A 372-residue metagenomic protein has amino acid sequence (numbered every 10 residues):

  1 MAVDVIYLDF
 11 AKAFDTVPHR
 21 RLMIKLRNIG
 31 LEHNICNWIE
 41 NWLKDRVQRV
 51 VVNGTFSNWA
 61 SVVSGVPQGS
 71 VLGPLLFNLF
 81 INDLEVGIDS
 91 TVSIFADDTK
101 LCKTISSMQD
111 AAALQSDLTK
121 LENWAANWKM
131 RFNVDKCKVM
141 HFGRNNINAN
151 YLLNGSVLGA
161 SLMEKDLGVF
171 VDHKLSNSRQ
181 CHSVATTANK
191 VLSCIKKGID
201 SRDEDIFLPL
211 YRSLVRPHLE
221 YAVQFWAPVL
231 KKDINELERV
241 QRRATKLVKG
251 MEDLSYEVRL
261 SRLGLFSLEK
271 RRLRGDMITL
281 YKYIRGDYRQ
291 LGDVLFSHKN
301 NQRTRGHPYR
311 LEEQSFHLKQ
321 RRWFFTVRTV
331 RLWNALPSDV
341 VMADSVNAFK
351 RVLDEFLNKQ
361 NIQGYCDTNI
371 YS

Functional and structural regions predicted by a protein language model:
M1-S372: Hydrophobic/basic alpha-helical segments
